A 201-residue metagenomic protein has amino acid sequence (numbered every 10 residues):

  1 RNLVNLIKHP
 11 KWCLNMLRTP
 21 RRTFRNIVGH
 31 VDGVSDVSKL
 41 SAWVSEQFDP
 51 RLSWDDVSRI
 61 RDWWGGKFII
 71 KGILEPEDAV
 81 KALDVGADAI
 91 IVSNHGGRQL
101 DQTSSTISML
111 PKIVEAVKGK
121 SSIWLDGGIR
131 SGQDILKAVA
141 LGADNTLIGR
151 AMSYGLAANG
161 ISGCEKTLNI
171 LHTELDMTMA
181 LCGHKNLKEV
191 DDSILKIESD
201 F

Functional and structural regions predicted by a protein language model:
R1-D84, G96-Q99: Active-site entrance/lid segments in N-terminal catalytic domains of soluble metabolic enzymes
L52-S58, D62, S104-K118: Short loop-to-alpha-helix "cap/lid" segments that border enzyme active sites across diverse enzyme classes
W63-K67, L83-G97, V117-K120, G142-T146: Glycine-enriched alpha-helix->loop->beta-strand junction motifs that scaffold or abut catalytic
K71-G72, S93-N94, G127, G149-R150: Short beta->alpha connector loops at strand-helix junctions that form conserved, small/polar/Pro-enriched
V80-L83, D101-T103, I135-K137, A158: Short, well-ordered secondary-structure micro-motifs
N94-S104, S153-L156: Glycine-rich, proline-tolerant flexible connector loops at the mouths of alpha/beta enzymes
S108-F201: Alpha/beta catalytic cores of nucleotide-metabolism and tRNA/nucleoside-modifying enzymes
